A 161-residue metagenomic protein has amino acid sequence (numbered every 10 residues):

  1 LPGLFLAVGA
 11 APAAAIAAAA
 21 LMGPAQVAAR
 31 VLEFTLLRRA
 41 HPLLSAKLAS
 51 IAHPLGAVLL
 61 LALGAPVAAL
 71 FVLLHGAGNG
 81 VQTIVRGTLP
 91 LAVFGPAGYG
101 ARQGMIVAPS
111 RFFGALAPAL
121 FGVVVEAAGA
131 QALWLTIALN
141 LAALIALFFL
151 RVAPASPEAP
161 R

Functional and structural regions predicted by a protein language model:
L1-A13: Short amphipathic helix-loop junctions that connect adjacent transmembrane helices in Major Facilitator Superfamily/SLC
A10-P24, A101-M105: Loop-to-transmembrane helix entry
A29-P42, V125-E126: Helix-to-loop junctions at the C-terminal end of transmembrane segments in multipass secondary transporters
L44-L59: Structural signature of the two symmetry-related core transmembrane helices
A62-F71: Helix-loop junctions at membrane interfaces in 12-TM secondary transporters
V81-F94: Intracellular juxtamembrane helix-capping segments at the cytosolic ends of symmetry-related transmembrane helices
P96-A128: A late C-terminal transmembrane helix in Major Facilitator Superfamily
A132-F149: Symmetry-related core transmembrane helices of the 12-TM Major Facilitator Superfamily/SLC fold
